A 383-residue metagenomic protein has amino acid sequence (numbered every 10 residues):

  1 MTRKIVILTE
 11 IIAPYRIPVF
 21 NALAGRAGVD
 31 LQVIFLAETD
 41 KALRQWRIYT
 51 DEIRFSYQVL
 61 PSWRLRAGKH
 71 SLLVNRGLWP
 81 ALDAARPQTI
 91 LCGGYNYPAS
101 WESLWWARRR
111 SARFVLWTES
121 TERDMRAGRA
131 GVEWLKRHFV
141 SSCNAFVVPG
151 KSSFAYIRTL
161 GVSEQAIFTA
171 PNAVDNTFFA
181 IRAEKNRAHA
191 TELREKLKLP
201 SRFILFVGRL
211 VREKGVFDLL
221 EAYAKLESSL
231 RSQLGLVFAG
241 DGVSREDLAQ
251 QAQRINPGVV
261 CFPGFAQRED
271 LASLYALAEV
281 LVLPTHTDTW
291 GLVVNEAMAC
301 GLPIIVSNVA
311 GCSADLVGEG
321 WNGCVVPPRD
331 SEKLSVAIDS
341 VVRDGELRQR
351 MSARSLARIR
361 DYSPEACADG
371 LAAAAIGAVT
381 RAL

Functional and structural regions predicted by a protein language model:
P18, R202-K225, L236, V243-D247 (+1 more regions): A conserved mid-protein helix/loop that constitutes part of the nucleotide-sugar donor-binding site
P98, A112-A130, S142-A145: A short, histidine- and acid-enriched strand-loop-helix "catalytic/donor-clamping" loop that lines the nucleotide-sugar
E246-A266: Nucleotide-activated donor-binding/catalytic signature segment of Leloir-type glycosyltransferases, i.e., the conserved
F265-A266, S273-A278: Short alpha-helical donor nucleotide-sugar binding micro-motif in glycosyltransferases
H286: Aromatic "clamp/platform" in nucleotide-sugar-dependent glycosyltransferases that forms part of the donor/acceptor
P303-S307, V317: Short hydrophobic beta-strand element within catalytic cores of glycosyltransferases and related nucleotide-activated
G318-G320, C324-S331, S340-E346: Conserved acidic donor-binding segment of nucleotide-sugar-dependent glycosyltransferases
S340, L347-D361, A373: A short, well-ordered alpha-helix in the C-terminal region of glycosyltransferases
